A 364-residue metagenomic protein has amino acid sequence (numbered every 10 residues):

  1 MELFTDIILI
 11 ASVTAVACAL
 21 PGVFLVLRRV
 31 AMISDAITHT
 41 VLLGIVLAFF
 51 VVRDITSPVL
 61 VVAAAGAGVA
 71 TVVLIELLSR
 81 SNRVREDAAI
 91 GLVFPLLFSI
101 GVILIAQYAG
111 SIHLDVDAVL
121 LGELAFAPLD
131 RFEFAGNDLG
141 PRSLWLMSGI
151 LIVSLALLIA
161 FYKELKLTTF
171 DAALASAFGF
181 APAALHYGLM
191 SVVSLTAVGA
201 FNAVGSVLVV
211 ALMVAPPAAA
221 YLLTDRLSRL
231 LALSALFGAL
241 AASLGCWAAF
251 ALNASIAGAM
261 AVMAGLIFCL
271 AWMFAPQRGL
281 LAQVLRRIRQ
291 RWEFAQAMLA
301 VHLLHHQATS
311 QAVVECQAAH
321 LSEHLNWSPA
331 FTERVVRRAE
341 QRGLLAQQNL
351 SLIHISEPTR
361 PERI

Functional and structural regions predicted by a protein language model:
M1-A17: Membrane-interfacial amphipathic/re-entrant helices at transmembrane-helix boundaries
I8-V13, V61-G66, A88-L92, L144-G149 (+3 more regions): Hydrophobic alpha-helical transmembrane segments
V23-L114, A220-S234, W247-I256: Short loop segments and helix-boundary regions at transmembrane helix junctions of multi-pass inner-membrane proteins
F98-L157: Transmembrane helix-bundle core of multi-pass membrane transporters and related energy-transducing complexes
L139-V210: Helix-loop-helix "hairpin" substructures at the membrane interface of multi-pass membrane proteins
I256-R287: Long, low-complexity, charged/polar intrinsically disordered regions in eukaryotic proteins
A282-L350: Non-transmembrane accessory domains of multi-pass membrane transporters/channels
I353-I364: Single conserved hydrophobic/aromatic residue that forms the stacking wall/gate of nucleotide- or nucleobase-binding
